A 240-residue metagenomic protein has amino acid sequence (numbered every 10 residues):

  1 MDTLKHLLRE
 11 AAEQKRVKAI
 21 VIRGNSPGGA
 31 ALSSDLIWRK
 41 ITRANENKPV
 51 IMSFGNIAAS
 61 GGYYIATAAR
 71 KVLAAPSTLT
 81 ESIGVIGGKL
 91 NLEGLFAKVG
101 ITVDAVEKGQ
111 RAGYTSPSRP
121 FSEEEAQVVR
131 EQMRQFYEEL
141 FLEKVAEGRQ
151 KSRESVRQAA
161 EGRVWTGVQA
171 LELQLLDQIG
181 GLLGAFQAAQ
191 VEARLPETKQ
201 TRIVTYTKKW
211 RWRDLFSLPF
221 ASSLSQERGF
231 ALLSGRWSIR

Functional and structural regions predicted by a protein language model:
M1-L95: Cleft-lining beta-strand/loop regions that shape enzyme active-site pockets
T3-R9, Q132, Y206-R240: Intrinsic disorder and flexible/low-complexity segments
V17-A19, N45-N47, A59-S60, T80 (+5 more regions): Extracytoplasmic
V21-N25, G55, V156-A159, R202-V204: Beta-strand segments within the central parallel beta-sheet cores of soluble alpha/beta enzyme folds
A31-L36, Q169-E172, S217-P219: Short glycine/threonine-rich loop-to-helix capping motif typified by GTGT followed within a few residues by an Asp-Pro
V50, E93, A97-P196: Charged, glycine-interspersed solvent-exposed loop segments at helix/strand-loop junctions that cap or gate access
S53, V106, V204-Y206: Conserved beta-strand termini and adjacent loop/short-helix elements that scaffold enzyme active sites in alpha/beta
G184-L218: C-terminal intrinsically disordered, low-complexity extensions immediately downstream of enzyme catalytic cores
